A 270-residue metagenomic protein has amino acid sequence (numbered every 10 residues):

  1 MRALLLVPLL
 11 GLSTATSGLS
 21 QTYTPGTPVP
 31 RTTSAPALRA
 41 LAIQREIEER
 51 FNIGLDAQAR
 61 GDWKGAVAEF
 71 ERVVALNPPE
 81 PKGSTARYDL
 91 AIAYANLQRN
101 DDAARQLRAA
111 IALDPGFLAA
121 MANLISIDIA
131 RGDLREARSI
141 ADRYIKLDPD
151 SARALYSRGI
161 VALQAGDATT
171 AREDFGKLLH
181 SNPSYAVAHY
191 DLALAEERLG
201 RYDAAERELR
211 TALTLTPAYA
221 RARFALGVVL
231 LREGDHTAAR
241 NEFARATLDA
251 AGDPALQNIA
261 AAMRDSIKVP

Functional and structural regions predicted by a protein language model:
L5, L12-E48, A59, F117: Long, contiguous interaction/recruitment modules in multidomain scaffold/adaptor proteins
Y23-L41, V228-P270: Terminal, low-structured helical/coil segments at or just beyond the last alpha-helical repeat
R45-P79, T85, I92, N96: Alpha-helical segment of the N-proximal tetratricopeptide repeat
I47, P81-S84, L118-A119, A152-R153 (+4 more regions): Helix-start (N-cap) detector for alpha-helical repeat units in TPR-like alpha-solenoids, especially tetratricopeptide
D62-E69, T85, A95-A109, A130-R143 (+4 more regions): Structural signature of tandem alpha-helical TPR/SEL1-like repeats, specifically the intra-repeat loop/turn
L76-P79, L113, L147, S181 (+3 more regions): Structural marker of alpha-solenoid helical repeat scaffolds
